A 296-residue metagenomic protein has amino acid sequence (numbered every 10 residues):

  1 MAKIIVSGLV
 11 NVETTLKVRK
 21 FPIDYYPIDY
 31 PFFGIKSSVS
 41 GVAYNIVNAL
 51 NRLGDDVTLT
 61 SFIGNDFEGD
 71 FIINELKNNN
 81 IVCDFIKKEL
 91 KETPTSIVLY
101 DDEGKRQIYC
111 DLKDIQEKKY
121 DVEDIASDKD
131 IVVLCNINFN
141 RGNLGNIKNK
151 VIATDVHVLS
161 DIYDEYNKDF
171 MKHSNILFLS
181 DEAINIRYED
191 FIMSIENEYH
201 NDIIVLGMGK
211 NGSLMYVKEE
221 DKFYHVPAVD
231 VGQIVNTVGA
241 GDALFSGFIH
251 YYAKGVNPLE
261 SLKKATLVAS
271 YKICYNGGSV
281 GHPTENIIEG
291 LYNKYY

Functional and structural regions predicted by a protein language model:
M1-T60: Glycine-rich phosphate/adenosyl-contacting loop at the front of the ribokinase-like
A2-V12, E75-K88, Y100-H225: Ribokinase/PfkB-type carbohydrate-kinase core domain
I4, F191-Y296: Conserved phosphate-binding/catalytic region of the ribokinase-like
D24-G34, K77-N78, F223-G232: Glycine/charged-rich beta-loop-alpha catalytic/anionic-binding loops adjacent to active sites
G34-G41, F67, E92, V235 (+2 more regions): Residues at secondary-structure transition points
A49, E75, G247, Y251: Rossmann-fold NAD(P)-dependent oxidoreductase module
D56-F85: A glycine-rich beta-to-alpha transition motif near the start of alpha/beta enzyme domains, typified by
I97: C-terminal catalytic lobe of FAD-dependent flavoproteins
